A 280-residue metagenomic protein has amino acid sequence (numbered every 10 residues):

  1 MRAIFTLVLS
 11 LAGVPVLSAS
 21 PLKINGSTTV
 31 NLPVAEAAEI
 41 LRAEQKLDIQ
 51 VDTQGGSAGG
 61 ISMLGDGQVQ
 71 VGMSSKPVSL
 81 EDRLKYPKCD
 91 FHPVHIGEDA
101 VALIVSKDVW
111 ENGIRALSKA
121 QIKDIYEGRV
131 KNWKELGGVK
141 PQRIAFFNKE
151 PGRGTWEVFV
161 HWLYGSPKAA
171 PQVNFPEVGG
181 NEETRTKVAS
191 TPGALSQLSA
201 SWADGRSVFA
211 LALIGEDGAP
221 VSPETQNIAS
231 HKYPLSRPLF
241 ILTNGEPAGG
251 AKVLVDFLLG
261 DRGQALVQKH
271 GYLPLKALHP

Functional and structural regions predicted by a protein language model:
R2-P15: Bacterial N-terminal signal peptides
S18-P87, F91-P280: Exported/periplasmic ABC-transporter solute-binding proteins
